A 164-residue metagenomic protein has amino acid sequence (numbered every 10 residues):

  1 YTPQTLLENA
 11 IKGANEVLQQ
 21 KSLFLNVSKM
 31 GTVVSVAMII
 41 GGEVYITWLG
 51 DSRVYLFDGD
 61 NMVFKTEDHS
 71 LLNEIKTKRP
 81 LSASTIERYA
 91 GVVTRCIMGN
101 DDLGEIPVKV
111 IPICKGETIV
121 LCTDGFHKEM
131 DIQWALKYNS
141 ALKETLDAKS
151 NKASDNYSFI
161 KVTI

Functional and structural regions predicted by a protein language model:
Y1-I164: PP2C/PPM-type serine/threonine phosphatase catalytic domain
